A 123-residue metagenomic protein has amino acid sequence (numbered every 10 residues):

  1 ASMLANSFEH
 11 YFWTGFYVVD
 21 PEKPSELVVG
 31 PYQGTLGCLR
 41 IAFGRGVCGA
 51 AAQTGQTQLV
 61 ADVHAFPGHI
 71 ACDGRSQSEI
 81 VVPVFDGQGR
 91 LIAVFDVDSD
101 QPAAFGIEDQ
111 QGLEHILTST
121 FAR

Functional and structural regions predicted by a protein language model:
A1-L27: Helix-loop-beta substructure at the N-terminus of cytosolic sensory domains that couple signal/ligand detection
W13, V81, V94: Short hydrophobic/aromatic beta-strand element in the GNAT-like acyltransferase core that lines or flanks the acyl-donor
V19-G74: Regulatory sensory and allosteric helical modules in signal-transduction proteins and certain transcription factors
G44, V94, Q110: ATP/adenylate-binding site constellation spanning eukaryotic-like Ser/Thr protein kinases, ABC-transporter
S78-D86: A short, aliphatic-rich beta-strand micro-motif
F85-S99: Sensory-domain boundary capping and coupling elements
D98-R123: Juxtadomain coupling helices with adjacent low-complexity linkers
